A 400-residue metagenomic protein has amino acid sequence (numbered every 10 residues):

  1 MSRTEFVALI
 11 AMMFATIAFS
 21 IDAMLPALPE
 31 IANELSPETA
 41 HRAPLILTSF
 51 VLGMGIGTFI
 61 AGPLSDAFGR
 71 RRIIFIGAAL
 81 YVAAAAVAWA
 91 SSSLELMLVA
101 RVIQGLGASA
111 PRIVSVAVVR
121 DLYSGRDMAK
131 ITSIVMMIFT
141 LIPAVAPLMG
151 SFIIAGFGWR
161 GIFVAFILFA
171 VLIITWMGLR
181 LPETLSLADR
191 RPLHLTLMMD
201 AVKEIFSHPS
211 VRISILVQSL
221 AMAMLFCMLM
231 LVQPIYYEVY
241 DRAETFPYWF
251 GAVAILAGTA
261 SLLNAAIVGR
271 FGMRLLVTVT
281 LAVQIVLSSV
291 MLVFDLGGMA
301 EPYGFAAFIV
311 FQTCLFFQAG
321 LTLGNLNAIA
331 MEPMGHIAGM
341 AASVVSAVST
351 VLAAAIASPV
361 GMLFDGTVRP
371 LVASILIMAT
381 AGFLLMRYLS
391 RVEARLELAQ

Functional and structural regions predicted by a protein language model:
E5-P37, M228-Q233: Extracytoplasmic
L28-I56: Extracellular/periplasmic helix-loop-helix junction of adjacent transmembrane segments in MFS-like secondary
G55-E95: Conserved MFS/SLC helix-loop-helix module at the cytosolic interface between two early adjacent transmembrane helices
G69, A90-E95, G107, S124 (+1 more regions): Helix-breaking motifs and short loop linkers at transmembrane-helix boundaries and internal kinks in secondary membrane
L80-V87, E95-I103, A306-F311: Paired small-residue
L96, S133-L179: Helix-loop-helix hairpin linking two adjacent transmembrane segments in secondary transporters
A100-F139: Cytoplasmic helix-loop-helix junction between adjacent transmembrane helices in 12-TM secondary transporters
T184-S214: Juxtamembrane intracellular "pre-TM" segments in multi-pass secondary transporters
